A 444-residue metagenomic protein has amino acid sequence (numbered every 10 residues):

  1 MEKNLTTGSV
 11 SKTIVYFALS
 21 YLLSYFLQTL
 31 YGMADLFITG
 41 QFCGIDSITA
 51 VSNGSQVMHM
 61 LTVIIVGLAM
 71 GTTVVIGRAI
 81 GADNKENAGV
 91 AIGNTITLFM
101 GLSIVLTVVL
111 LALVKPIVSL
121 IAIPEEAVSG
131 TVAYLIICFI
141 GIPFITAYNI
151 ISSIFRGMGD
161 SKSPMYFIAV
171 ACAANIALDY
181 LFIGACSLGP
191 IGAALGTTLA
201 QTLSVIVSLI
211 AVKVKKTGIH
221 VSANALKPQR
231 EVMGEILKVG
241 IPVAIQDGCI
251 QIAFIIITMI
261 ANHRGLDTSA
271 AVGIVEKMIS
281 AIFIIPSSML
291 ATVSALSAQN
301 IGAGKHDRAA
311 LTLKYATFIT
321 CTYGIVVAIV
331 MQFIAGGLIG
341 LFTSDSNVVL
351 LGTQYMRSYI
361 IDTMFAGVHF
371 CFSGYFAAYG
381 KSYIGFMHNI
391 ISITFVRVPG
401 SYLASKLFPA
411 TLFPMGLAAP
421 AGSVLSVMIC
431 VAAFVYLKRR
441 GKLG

Functional and structural regions predicted by a protein language model:
M1-A18, I76-G141, A185-I241, S297-D362 (+1 more regions): Short alpha-helical transmembrane segments in multi-pass integral membrane proteins
K12-T73, G77, I241-A261: Signature of the first transmembrane helix
Y16-G32, I137, A171, A200-S204 (+4 more regions): Transmembrane helical elements of multi-pass membrane transporters/channels
L22, F26, L30, A34 (+17 more regions): Generic alpha-helical transmembrane segments of integral inner-membrane proteins, especially permease/transport modules
L30-T49, V118-E125, L181-L188, G248-A281 (+3 more regions): Helix-terminus/linker motif at the lipid-water interface of multi-pass membrane proteins
C43-Q56, L135, A194, L266-A281 (+2 more regions): Small-residue hotspots at the loop-to-helix junctions and early N-terminal turns of transmembrane alpha-helices
I48-V108, I145-P164, T258, A271-I329 (+2 more regions): Small-residue-rich hydrophobic transmembrane alpha-helices
A69, C138-R156, P164-C172, A193-S208 (+4 more regions): Short runs within selected transmembrane alpha-helices of multi-pass transporters and secretion channels
